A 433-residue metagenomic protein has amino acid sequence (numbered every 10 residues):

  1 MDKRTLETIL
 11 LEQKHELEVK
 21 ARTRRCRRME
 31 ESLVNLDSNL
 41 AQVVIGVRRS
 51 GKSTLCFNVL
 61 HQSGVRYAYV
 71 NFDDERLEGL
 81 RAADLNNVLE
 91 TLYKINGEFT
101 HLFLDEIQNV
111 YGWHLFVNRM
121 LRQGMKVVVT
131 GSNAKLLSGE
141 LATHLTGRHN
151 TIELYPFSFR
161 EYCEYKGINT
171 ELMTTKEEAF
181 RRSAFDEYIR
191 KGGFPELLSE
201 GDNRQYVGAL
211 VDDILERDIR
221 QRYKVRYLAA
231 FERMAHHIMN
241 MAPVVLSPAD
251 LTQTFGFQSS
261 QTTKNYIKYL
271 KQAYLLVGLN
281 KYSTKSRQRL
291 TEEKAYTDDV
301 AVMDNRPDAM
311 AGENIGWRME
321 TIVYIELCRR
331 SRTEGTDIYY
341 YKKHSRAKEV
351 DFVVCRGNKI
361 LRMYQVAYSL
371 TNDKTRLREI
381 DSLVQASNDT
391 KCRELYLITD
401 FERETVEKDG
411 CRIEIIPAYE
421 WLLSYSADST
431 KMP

Functional and structural regions predicted by a protein language model:
M1-N35: A short, basic N-terminal segment
D2-E16, E140-V245: Interdomain motor-coupling "hinge/lid" segment immediately C-terminal to the ATP-binding subdomain of NTP-driven enzymes
V44: Hydrophobic anchor at the beta1->P-loop junction of P-loop NTPases
S53: Walker A/P-loop
V70-E98: Short glycine-rich substrate-engagement loop in P-loop NTPases that contacts/grips substrate
K166, D400-P433: Domain-level recognition of nuclease-like catalytic cores that cleave nucleotide substrates
S199-I360: Accessory nucleic acid-recognition modules appended to NTPase machines
